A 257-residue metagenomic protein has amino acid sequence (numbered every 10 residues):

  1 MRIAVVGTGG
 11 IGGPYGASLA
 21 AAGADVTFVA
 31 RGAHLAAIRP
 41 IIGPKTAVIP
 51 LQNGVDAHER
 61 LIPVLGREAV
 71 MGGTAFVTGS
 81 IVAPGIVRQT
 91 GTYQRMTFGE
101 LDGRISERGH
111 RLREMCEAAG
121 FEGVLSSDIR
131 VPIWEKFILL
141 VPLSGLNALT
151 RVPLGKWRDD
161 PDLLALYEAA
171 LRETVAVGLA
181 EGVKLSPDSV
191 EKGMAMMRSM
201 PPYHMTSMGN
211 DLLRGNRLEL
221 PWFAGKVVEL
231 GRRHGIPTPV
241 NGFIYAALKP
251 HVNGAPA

Functional and structural regions predicted by a protein language model:
M1-I38: NAD(P)+-binding Rossmann beta1-loop-alpha1 motif at the extreme N-terminus of oxidoreductases
R2, D25, E122, K184 (+1 more regions): Residue-level detector of anion-binding/catalytic polar loops
G32, A36-I86: Rossmann-like NAD(P)(H) cofactor-binding subdomain of soluble oxidoreductases
L35, A57-H58, G109, E135 (+6 more regions): A general structural signal for well-ordered alpha-helical segments in protein cores
I41, V64-A69, V82-V141, G145-D188: Internal alpha-helical scaffold of NAD(P)-dependent oxidoreductase catalytic cores
E168-A257: NAD(P)-dependent Rossmann-like dehydrogenase/reductase catalytic/cofactor-binding core
